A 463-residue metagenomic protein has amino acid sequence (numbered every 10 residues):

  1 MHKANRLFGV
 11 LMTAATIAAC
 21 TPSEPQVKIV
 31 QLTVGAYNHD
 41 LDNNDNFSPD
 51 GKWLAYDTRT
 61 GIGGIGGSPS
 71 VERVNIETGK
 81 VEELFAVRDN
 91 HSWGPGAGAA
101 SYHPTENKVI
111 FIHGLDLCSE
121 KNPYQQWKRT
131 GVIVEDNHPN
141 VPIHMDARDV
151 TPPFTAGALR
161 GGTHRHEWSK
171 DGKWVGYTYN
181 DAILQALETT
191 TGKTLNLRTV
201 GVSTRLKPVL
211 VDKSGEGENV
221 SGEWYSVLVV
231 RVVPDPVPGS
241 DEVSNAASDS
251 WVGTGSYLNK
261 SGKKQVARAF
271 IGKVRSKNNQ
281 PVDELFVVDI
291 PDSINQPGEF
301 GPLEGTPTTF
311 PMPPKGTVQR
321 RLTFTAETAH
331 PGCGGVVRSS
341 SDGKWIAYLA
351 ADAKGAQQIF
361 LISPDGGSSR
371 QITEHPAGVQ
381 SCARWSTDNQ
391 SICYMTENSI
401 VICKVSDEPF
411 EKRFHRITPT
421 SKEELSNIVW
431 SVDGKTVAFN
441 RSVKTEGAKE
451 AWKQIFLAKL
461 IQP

Functional and structural regions predicted by a protein language model:
M1-F8: Bacterial N-terminal signal peptides that target proteins for export
R6, T16-I17, N440, L460: Short stretches within intrinsically disordered, low-complexity N-terminal or propeptide regions
F8-L11, G343: Intrinsically disordered, low-complexity segments enriched in polar/charged small residues
M12-Q26: Bacterial Sec-dependent signal peptides at the C-terminal "C-region" and cleavage site
S23-P463: Sequence signature of WD/YWTD-type beta-propeller architectures
